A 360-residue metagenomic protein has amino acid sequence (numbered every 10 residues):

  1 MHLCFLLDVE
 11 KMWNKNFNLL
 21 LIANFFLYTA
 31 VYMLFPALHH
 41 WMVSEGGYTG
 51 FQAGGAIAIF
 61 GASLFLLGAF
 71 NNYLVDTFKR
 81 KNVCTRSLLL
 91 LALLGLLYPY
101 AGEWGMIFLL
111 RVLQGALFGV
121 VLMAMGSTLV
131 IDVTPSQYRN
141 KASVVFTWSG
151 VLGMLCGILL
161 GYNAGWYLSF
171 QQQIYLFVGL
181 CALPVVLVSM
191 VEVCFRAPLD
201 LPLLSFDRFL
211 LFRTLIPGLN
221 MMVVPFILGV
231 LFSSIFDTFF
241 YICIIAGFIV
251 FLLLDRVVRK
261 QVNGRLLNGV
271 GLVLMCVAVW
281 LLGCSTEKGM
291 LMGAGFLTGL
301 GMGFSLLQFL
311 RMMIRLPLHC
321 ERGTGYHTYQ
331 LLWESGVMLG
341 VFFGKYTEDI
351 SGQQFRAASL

Functional and structural regions predicted by a protein language model:
L7-A56, G61, F212-F240: Helix-loop boundary and gating motifs at the non-cytosolic
G55-Y73, I245-L254: Central cavity-lining transmembrane alpha-helices of secondary-active solute carriers, predominantly the Major
N82-L97, L266-L281: Structural signature of the two symmetry-related core transmembrane helices
L110-S149: Cytoplasmic helix-loop-helix junction between adjacent transmembrane helices in 12-TM secondary transporters
Y138-G161, Q330-V341: Glycine-rich segments within core transmembrane alpha-helices of 12-TM secondary carriers
G161-G165, V178-L199: C-terminal membrane-cytosol helix-exit motif in multi-pass small-molecule transporters
Q171-M190, Q353-L360: Symmetry-related core transmembrane helices of the 12-TM Major Facilitator Superfamily/SLC fold
L316-G352, A358: A late C-terminal transmembrane helix in Major Facilitator Superfamily
